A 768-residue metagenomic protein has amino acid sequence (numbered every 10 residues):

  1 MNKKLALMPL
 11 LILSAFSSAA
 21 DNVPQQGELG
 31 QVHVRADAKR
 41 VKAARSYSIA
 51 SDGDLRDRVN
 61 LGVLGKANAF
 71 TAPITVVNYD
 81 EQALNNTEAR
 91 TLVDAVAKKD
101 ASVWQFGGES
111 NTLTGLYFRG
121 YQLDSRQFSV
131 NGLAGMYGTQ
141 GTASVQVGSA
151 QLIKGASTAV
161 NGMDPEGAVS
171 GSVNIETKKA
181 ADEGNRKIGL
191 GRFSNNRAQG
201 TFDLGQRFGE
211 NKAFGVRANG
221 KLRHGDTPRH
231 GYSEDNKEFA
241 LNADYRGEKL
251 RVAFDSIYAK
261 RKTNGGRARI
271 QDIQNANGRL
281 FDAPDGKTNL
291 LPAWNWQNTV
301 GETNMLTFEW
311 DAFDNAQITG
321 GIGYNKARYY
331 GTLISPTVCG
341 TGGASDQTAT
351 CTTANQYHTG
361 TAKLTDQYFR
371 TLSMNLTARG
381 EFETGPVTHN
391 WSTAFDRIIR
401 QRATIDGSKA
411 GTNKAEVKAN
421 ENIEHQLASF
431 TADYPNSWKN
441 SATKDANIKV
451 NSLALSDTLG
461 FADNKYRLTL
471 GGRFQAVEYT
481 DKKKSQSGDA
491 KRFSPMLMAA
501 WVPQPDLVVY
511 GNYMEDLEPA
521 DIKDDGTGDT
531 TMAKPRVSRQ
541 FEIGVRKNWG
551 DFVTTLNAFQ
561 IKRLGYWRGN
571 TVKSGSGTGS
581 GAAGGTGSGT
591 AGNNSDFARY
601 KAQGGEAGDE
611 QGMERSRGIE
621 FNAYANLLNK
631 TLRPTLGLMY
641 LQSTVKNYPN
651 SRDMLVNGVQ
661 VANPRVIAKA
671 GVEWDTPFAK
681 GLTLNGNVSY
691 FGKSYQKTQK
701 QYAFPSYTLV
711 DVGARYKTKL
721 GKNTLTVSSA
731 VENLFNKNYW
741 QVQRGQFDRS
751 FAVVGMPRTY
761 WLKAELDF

Functional and structural regions predicted by a protein language model:
L29-E183, I543: Acidic, small-polar-rich N-terminal luminal/periplasmic segments of exported/outer-membrane proteins
Q146-G148, T158-F239, Y245-R251, E302 (+1 more regions): Outer-membrane beta-barrel translocator/receptor signature
R223-T227, A240-D311, K326-F369, K414-A442 (+3 more regions): Acidic/polar loop-and-plug regions of large Gram-negative outer-membrane beta-barrel proteins
D282-T307, K444, D506, E515-Y566 (+4 more regions): Outer-membrane beta-barrel signature, preferentially recognizing the C-terminal barrel domain of Gram-negative
N304-A327, G360-K483: Face-selective signature of the C-terminal outer-membrane beta-barrel domain
Q367, N390-W391, G511, F541 (+1 more regions): Conserved C-terminal beta-signal and adjacent last beta-strands/turns of outer-membrane beta-barrel proteins
F369-T371, T388-R400, A442-L564: Structural signature of Gram-negative outer-membrane beta-barrels, strongest in the C-terminal barrel of TonB-dependent
A462-K465, T578-A591, Q603-K697, E765-D767: Gram-negative outer-membrane beta-barrel transporters
